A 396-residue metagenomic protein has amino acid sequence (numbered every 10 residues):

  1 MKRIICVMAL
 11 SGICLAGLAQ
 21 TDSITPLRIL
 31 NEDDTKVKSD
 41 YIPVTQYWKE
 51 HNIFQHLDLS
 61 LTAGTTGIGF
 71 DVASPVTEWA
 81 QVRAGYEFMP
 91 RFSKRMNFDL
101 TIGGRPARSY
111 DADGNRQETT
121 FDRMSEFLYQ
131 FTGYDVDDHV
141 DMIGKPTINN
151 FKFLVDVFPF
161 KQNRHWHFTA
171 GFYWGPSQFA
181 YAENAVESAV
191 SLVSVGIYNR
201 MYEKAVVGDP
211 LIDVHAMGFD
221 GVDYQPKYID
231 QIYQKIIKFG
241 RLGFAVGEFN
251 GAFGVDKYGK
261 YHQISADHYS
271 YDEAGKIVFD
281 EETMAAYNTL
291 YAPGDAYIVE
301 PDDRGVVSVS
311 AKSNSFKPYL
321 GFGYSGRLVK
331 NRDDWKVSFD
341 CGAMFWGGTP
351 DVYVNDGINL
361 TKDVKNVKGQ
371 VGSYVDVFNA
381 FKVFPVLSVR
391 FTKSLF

Functional and structural regions predicted by a protein language model:
M1-S23, F391: Bacterial Sec-dependent N-terminal signal peptides
Q20-L57: Outer-membrane beta-barrel biogenesis signature
S23-I29, F381-F396: Outer-membrane beta-barrel "beta-signal"
P43-E50, H56-L61, F92-I148, S177-S315 (+1 more regions): Extracellular/periplasm-exposed beta-strand and loop segments of Gram-negative cell-envelope proteins, dominated by
W48-H56, W79, F160-W166, Y181 (+2 more regions): Short loop/turn motifs that connect adjacent beta-strands in outer-membrane beta-barrel proteins
L61, I68-S74, Y86, F153-V157 (+4 more regions): Residues on the lipid-exposed face of transmembrane beta-strands in outer-membrane beta-barrel proteins
T66-I68, M89-S93, Y173-F179, G342-T349 (+1 more regions): Structural signature of outer-membrane beta-barrel domains
K145-Q178: Ordered, amphipathic secondary-structure segments that act as subunit-interaction surfaces in large macromolecular
